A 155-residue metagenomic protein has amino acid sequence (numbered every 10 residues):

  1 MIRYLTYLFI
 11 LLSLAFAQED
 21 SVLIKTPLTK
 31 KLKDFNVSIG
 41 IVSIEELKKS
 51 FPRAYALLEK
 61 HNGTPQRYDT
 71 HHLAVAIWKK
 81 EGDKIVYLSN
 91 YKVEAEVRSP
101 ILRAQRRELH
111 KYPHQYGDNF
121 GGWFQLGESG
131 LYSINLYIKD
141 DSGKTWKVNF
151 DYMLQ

Functional and structural regions predicted by a protein language model:
M1-L8: Sec-dependent signal peptide recognition, specifically the positively charged N-region followed immediately by
F9-A17: Hydrophobic h-region of N-terminal signal peptides that target proteins for export in Gram-negative bacteria
Q18-H72, W78: Beta-strand-rich domain onsets/edges
K84-R98, L102-R106: Short flexible loop/turn segments that cap and initiate beta-strands
Q105-Y137: Short, solvent-exposed, Trp/other aromatic-anchored flexible loops in extracytoplasmic proteins
D140-K147: Short acidic/polar inter-strand loop motif in beta-rich domains
D151-Q155: Short beta-strand edge segments in extracellular beta-sheet folds
